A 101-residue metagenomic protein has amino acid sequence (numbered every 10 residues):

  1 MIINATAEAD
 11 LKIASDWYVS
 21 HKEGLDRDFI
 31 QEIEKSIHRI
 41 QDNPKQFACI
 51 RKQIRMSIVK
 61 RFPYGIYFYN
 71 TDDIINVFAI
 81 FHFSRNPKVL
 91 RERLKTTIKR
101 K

Functional and structural regions predicted by a protein language model:
M1-I30: Arg/Lys-rich, positively charged N-terminal/basic patches that mediate binding to nucleic acids
A5, I37-R39: Outer-membrane beta-barrel domain signature
I13-D16, R39, A79: Residue-level signal for well-ordered alpha-helical scaffold segments within enzymatic catalytic domains
K35, D42-N76, I80: Basic/aromatic recognition patch in beta-strand/loop cores that engages polyanionic ligands
G65, Y69-K101: Enriched for short, Lys/Arg-rich terminal
